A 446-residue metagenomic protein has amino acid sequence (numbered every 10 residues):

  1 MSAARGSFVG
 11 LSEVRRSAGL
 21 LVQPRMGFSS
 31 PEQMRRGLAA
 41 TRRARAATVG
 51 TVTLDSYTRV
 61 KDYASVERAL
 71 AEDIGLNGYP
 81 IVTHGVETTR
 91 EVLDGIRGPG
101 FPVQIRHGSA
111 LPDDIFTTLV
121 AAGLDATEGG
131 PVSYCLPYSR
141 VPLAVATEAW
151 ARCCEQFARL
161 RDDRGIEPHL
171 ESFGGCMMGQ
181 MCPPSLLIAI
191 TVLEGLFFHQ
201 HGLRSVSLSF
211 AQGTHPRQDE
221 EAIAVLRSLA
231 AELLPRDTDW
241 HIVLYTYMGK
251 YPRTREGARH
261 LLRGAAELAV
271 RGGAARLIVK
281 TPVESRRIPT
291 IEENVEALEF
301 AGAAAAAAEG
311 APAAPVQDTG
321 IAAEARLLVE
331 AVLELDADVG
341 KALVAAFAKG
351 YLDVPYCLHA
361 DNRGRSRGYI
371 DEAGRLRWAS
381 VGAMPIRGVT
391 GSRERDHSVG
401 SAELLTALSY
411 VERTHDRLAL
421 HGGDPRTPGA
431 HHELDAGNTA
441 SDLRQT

Functional and structural regions predicted by a protein language model:
M1-H201, S205-S209, H215, H397-T446: Catalytic alpha/beta active-site cores
G10, E296-N438, D442-Q445: Catalytic-core signal marking the mid-to-C-terminal active-site face
M34, V82-T89, P112, A146 (+12 more regions): Generic structural signal for well-ordered, non-membrane alpha-helical segments in soluble metabolic enzymes
T41-A44, Q156-D163, H201, L233-R236 (+2 more regions): Change "in soluble alpha/beta enzymes" to "in soluble alpha/beta proteins
T48-V49, E167, R236-H241, A308-G320: Flexible, glycine/charged-enriched surface loops at secondary-structure junctions
D62-E72, V141-W150, I223, S285-A311: C-terminal helical cap(s) of enzyme catalytic domains, especially alpha/beta-barrels
I166-E296: Long alpha-helical, hydrophobic tracts
